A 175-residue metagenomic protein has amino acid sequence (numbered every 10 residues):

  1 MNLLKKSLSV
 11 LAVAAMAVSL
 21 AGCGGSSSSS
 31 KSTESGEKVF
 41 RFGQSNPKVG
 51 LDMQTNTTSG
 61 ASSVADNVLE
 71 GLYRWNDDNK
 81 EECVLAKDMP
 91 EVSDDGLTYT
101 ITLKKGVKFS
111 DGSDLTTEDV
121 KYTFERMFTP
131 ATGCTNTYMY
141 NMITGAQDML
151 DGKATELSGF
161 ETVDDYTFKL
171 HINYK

Functional and structural regions predicted by a protein language model:
M1-V10: Bacterial N-terminal signal peptides that target proteins for export
V18-G22: C-terminal motif of bacterial Sec signal peptides marking the signal peptidase cleavage site
G24-S26: Bacterial signal peptide processing site
S28-R41, S113: Immediate post-signal peptide segment of exported/extracytoplasmic ligand-binding proteins
G36-V49, D88, T98-T102, V120-T123 (+1 more regions): Short, well-ordered beta-strand elements
G43-D94: N-terminal lobe/hinge region of extracytoplasmic solute-binding protein
D88-T135: Aromatic- and charge-enriched surface segment that lines or borders ligand/interaction sites
K121, T137-K175: Surface-exposed binding/hinge segments that line and control ligand-binding clefts or catalytic entry sites
